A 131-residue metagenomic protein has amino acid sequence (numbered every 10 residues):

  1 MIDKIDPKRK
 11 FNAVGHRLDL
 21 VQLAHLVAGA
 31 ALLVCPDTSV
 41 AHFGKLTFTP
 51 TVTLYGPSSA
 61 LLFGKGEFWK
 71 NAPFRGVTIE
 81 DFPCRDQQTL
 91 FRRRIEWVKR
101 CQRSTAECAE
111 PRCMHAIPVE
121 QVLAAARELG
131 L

Functional and structural regions predicted by a protein language model:
M1-L61: Donor-binding and catalytic core of enzymes assembling or modifying cell-surface/extracellular glycoconjugates
A13, K45-G130: Nucleotide-sugar donor-binding patch of glycosyltransferase catalytic domains
